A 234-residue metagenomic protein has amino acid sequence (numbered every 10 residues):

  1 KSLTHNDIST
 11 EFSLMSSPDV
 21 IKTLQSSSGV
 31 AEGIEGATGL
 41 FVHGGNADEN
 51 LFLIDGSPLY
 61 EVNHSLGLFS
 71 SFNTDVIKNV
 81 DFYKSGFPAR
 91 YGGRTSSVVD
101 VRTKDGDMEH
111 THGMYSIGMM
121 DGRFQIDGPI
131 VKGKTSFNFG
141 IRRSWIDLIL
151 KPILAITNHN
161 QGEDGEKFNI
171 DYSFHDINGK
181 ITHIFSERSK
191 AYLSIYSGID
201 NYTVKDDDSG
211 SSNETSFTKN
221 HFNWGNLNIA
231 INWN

Functional and structural regions predicted by a protein language model:
K1-P88, V98, K104-D105: Periplasmic N-terminal accessory/gating domains of Gram-negative outer-membrane beta-barrel systems
T4-N6, V62-N63, F82-Y83, G106-E109 (+3 more regions): Extracytoplasmic loops and strand-loop junctions of Gram-negative outer membrane beta-barrel proteins
D19, Q25, A37, G67 (+6 more regions): Transmembrane beta-barrel architecture of outer-membrane proteins
G33, Y91, G106-T111, V131-K134 (+2 more regions): Short loop/turn motifs that connect adjacent beta-strands in outer-membrane beta-barrel proteins
A47, S57-L59, K104, M120 (+3 more regions): Structural signature of outer-membrane beta-barrel domains
G67-S70, K78-A89, S97-G128, S136-R143 (+1 more regions): Short strand-turn segments of transmembrane beta-barrel domains in outer membranes, especially the first one or two
M120-R143, G162-N201, N223-N234: Transmembrane beta-barrel wall of Gram-negative outer-membrane proteins
L150-I156, I195-G198, T203-N213: Outer-membrane beta-barrel translocator domains and adjoining extracellular loop/strand segments of Gram-negative
